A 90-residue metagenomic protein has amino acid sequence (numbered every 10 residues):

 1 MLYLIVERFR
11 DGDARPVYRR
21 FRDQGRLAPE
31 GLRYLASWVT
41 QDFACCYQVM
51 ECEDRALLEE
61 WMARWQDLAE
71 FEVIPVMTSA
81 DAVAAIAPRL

Functional and structural regions predicted by a protein language model:
M1-L35, V39-C45, E53-L57, M77-L90: Short S/T/G/P-rich N-terminal loop/turn motif that feeds into the first structured element of a domain
D13-A14, D67-A69: A short local loop/turn or secondary-structure capping micro-motif enriched for an aromatic residue
V49: Small, basic N-terminal interaction modules of short regulatory proteins
L58-W65: Short, electropositive alpha-helical surface patch
L68-S79: Conserved short beta-strand edge segments in small beta-sheet-based binding/regulatory domains
